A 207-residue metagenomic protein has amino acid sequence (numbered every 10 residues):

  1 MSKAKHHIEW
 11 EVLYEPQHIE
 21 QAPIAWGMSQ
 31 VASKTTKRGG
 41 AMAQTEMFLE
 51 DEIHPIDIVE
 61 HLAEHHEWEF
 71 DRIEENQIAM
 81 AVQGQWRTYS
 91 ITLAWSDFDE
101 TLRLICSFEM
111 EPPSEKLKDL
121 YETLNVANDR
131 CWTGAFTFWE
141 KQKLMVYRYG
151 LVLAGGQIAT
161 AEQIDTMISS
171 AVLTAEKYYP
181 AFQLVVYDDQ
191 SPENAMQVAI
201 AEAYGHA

Functional and structural regions predicted by a protein language model:
H6-H7, H18: Intrinsic-disorder-associated, low-complexity terminal segments enriched in Asp/Asn/His/Tyr and depleted of Lys/Arg
E11, E20-A41: Short, Lys/Arg-enriched N-terminal segments with co-localized hydrophobic residues within the first ~10-30 amino acids
R38-H61, S107-M110: Terminal, regulation- and interaction-focused segments at domain boundaries
H61, H65-L104, E109: Ser/Thr-rich, low-complexity intrinsically disordered terminal regions
S107-L144: Short, internal acidic amphipathic alpha-helical interface segments that mediate docking to partner proteins
Q142, V146, L151-T166, P180 (+1 more regions): Well-ordered alpha/beta subsegment
S169-L173: Long, contiguous binding/interaction regions
Q183-A207: Short, highly charged C-terminal tails/helix-capping segments
